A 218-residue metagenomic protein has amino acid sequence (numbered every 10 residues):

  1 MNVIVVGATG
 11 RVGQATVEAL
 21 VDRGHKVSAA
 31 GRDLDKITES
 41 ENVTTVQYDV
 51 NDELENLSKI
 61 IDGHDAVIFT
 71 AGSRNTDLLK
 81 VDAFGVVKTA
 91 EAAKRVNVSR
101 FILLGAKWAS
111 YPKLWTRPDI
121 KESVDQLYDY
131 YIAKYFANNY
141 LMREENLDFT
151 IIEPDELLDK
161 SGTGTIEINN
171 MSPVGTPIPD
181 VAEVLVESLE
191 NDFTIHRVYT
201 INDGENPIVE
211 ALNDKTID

Functional and structural regions predicted by a protein language model:
M1-R23: N-terminal Rossmann NAD(P)H-binding glycine-rich loop of SDR-like oxidoreductase domains
A30-D35: N-terminal Rossmann-fold cofactor-binding loop
N42-D65: Conserved Rossmann-fold cofactor-binding substructure of NAD(P)-dependent oxidoreductases
F69-F101, F136: NAD(P)-cofactor binding segment of oxidoreductase domains
V81, G85, A133, M171-E187 (+1 more regions): Substrate-positioning beta->alpha
S123-V124, N138-S161: Conserved beta-loop-beta element that borders a ligand/cofactor-binding pocket
K160-I166, S188-R197: Glycine/proline-rich active-site loop of Rossmann-fold NAD(P)-dependent oxidoreductases
N191-L212: Core catalytic loop region at the nicotinamide-binding pocket of NAD(P)H-dependent oxidoreductases
